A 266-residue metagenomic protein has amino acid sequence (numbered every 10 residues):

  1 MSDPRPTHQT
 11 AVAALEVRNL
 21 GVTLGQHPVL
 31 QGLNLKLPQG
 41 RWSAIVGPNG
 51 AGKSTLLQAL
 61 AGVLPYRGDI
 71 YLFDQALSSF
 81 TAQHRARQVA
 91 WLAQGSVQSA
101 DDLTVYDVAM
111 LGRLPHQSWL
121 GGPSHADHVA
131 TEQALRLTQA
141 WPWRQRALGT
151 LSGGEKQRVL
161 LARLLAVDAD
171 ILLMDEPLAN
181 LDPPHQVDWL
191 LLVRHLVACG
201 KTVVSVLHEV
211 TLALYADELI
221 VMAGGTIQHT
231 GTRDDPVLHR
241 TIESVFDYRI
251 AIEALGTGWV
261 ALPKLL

Functional and structural regions predicted by a protein language model:
A61: Helix-to-loop junction immediately C-terminal to a conserved catalytic motif
G68-A76, R85: Conserved ABC transporter NBD signature motif
M110, H125-W143, D168: Conserved ABC ATPase "signature" region
A147-L151, E155: Conserved ABC ATPase signature
L172-E176: Catalytic Walker B motif of ABC-type/P-loop ATPase nucleotide-binding domains
A216-T232: H-loop (His-switch) and adjacent beta-strand-loop-beta switch element of ABC-type ATPase nucleotide-binding domains
S244-L266: ABC ATPase nucleotide-binding domains
